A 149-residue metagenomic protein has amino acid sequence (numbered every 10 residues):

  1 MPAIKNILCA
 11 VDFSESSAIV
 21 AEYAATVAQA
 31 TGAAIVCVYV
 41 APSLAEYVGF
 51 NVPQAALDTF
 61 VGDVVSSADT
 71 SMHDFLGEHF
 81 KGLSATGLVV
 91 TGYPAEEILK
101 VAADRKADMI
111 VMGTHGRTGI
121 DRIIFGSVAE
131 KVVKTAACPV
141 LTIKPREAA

Functional and structural regions predicted by a protein language model:
M1-P2, A30, L76-I110, E147-A149: Structural beta-alpha unit
P2-Q54: Small/aliphatic-rich secondary-structure junction motif
S17, A45, A85, I120-D121 (+1 more regions): Glycine/Thr-rich phosphate-binding loops of Rossmann-like dinucleotide-binding domains
T26, K100-A149: Gly/Ser-rich helix-loop-strand patches that form or flank binding pockets for ribonucleotide-derived cofactors
V38, T86-V90, L141: General small-molecule cofactor/ligand-binding pocket signal
A55-T70: A short acidic, glycine-rich active-site loop that binds or catalyzes chemistry on phosphate/adenosine moieties
S67, V89-Y93, H115: Short beta->alpha linker loops
